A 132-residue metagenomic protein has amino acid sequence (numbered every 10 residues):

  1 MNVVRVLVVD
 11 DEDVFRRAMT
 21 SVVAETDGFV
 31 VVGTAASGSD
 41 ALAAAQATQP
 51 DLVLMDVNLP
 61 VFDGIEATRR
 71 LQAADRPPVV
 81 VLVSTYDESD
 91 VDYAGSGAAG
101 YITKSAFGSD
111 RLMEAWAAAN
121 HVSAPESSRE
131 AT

Functional and structural regions predicted by a protein language model:
N2-V14, M19-V23: Conserved acidic segment of CheY-like receiver
G28-A36, A44: Short hydrophobic/Thr-rich beta-strand motif most characteristic of the beta2 strand and flanking loop of CheY-like
S37-D40, D63-E66: Acidic catalytic/metal-coordinating carboxylates
D56: Active-site residues of response regulator receiver
P60: The feature encodes the CheY-like receiver
G64, A94-T103: As written
I65-R76: Short amphipathic alpha-helix used as the core "switch/output" element in two-component signaling
